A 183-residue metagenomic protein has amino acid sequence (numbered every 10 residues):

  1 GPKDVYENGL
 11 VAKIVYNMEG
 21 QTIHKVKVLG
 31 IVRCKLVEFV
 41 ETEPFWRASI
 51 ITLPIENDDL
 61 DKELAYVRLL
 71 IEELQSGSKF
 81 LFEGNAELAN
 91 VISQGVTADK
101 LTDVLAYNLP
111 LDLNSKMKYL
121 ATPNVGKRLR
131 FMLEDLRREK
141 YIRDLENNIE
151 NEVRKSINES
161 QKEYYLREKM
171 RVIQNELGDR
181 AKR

Functional and structural regions predicted by a protein language model:
G1-R183: N-terminal low-complexity, acidic/polar interaction/targeting segments
